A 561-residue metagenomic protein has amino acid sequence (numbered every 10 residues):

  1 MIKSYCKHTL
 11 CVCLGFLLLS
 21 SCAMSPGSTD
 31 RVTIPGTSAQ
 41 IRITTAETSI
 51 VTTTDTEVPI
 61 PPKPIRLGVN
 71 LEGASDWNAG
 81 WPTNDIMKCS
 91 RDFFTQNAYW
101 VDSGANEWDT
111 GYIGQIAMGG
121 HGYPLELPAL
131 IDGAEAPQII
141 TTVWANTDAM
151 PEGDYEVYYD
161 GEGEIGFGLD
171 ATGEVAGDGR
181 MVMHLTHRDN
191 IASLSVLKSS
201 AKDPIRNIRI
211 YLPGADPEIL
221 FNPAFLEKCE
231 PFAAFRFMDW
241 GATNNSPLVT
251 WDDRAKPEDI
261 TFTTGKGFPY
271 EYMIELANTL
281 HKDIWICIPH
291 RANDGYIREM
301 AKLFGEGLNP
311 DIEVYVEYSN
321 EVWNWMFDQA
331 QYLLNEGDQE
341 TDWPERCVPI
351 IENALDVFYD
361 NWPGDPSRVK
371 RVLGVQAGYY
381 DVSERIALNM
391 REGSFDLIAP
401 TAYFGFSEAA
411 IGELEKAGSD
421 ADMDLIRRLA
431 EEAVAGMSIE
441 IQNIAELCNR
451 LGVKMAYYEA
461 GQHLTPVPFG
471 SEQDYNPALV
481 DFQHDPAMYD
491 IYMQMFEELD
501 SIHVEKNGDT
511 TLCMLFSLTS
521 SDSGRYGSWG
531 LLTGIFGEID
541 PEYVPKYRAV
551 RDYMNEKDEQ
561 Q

Functional and structural regions predicted by a protein language model:
I2-L10: Bacterial N-terminal signal peptides that target proteins for export
S20-S21: C-terminal motif of bacterial Sec signal peptides marking the signal peptidase cleavage site
M24: Short, conserved catalytic or interaction motifs in soluble domains
D30-T56: N-terminal, intrinsically disordered, polar/charged segments of Gram-positive cell-envelope systems that serve as
I50-Y318, W323-Q561: Non-catalytic accessory regions flanking glycosidase/transglycosidase catalytic cores in CAZymes
